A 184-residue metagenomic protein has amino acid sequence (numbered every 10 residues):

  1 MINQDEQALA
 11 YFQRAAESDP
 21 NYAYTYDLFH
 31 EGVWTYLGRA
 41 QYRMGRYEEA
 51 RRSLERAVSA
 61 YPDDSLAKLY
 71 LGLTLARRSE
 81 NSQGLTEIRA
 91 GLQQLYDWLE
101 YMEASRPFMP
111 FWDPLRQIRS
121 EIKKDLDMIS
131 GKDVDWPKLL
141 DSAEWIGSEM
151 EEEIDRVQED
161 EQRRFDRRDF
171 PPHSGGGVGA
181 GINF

Functional and structural regions predicted by a protein language model:
A16-E17, L73-E100, D127: TPR/TPR-like (Sel1-like) alpha-helical repeat modules
L28-F29, Y36, Y70, A104: Canonical tetratricopeptide repeat
W98-F184: Terminal, low-structured helical/coil segments at or just beyond the last alpha-helical repeat
